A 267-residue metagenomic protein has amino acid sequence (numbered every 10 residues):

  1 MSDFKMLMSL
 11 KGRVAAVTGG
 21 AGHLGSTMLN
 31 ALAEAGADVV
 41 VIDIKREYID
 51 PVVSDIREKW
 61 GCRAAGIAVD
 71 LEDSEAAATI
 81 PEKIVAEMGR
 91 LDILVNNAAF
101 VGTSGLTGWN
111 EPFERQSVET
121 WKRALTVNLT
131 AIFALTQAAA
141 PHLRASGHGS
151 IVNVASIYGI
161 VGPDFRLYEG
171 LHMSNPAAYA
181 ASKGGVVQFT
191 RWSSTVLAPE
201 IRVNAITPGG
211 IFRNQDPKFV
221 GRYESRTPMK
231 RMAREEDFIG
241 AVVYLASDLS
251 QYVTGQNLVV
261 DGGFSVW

Functional and structural regions predicted by a protein language model:
S2-L7, P163, G170, V243 (+1 more regions): Short C-terminal tail/terminal secondary-structure segment of NAD(P)H-dependent dehydrogenase/reductase domains
L7-V40, S193: Canonical Rossmann dinucleotide-binding motif of NAD(H)/NADP(H)-dependent dehydrogenases/reductases, specifically
G36-P51: Conserved glycine-rich Rossmann-like NAD(P)H-binding loop of the short-chain dehydrogenase/reductase
V95, H148, A198-R202, V253-G255: Short, small/polar-rich loop/turn modules that mediate ligand/substrate recognition or access, typified
F100, E114-F133, V152, Y179 (+2 more regions): Catalytic Tyr-X3-Lys loop
G105-F113, S117-K122, N175, Y223: Substrate-binding pocket helix/loop in short-chain dehydrogenase/reductase
V118-T120, R144, V152-G185, T190-T195 (+1 more regions): Catalytic loop of short-chain dehydrogenase/reductase
R123-G147, Y158-G159, R191-P199, S247: Amphipathic alpha-helical dimer-interface segment in Rossmann-like NAD(P)H-dependent oxidoreductases
